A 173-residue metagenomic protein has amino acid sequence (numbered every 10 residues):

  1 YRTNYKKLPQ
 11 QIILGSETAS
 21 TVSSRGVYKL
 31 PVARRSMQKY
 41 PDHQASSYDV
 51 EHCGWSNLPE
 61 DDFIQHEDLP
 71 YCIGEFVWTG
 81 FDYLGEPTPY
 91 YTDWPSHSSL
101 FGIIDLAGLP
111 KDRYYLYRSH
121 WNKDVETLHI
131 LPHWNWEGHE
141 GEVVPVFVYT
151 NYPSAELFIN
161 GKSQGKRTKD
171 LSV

Functional and structural regions predicted by a protein language model:
Y1-V146, G161, D170-L171: Substrate-binding/catalytic cleft of secreted carbohydrate-active enzymes, primarily glycoside hydrolases
V148-A155: Short proline/glycine-enriched turn/loop motifs at strand-loop junctions of beta-rich domains
